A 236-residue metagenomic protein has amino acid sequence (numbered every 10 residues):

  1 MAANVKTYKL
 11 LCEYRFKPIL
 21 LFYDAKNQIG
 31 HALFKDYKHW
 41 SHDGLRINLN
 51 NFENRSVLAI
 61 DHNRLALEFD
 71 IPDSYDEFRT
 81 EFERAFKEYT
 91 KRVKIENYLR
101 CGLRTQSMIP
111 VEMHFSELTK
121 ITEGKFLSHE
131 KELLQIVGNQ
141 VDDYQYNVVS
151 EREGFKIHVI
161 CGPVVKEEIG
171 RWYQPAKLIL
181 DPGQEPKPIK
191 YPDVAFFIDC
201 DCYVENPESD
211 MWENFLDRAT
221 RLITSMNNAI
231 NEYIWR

Functional and structural regions predicted by a protein language model:
M1-D70, N206, A229: N-terminal low-complexity, intrinsically disordered segments
L21, A25, I29, S74-E81 (+3 more regions): Short amphipathic alpha-helical segments
I29-S41, A85-V93, A219-I234: Hydrophobic, Leu/Ile/Phe/Ala-enriched alpha-helical segments that form helix-helix packing faces
N48, R100-Y191, F197-D199: Aromatic/basic-lined ligand-recognition segments that form π-stacking hydrophobic pockets flanked by Lys/Arg to engage
R55-S56, K94, F126, D201-E205: Signature of extracytoplasmic/envelope-associated structural regions
E68-E112: Aromatic- and glycine-enriched beta-alpha-beta binding-site module
R84-K91, D181-D193, L222: Long compositionally biased, domain-poor regions of proteins
Y191-R236: C-terminal structured interaction module
